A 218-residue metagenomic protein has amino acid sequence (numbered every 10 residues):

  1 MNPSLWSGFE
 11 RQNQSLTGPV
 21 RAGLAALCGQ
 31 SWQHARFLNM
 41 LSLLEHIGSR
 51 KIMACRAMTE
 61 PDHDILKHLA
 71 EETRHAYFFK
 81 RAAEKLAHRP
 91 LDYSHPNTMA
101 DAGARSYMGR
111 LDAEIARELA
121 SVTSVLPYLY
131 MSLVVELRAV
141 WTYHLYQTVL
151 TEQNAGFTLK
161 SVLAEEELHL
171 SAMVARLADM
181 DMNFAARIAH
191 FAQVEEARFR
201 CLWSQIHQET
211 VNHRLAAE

Functional and structural regions predicted by a protein language model:
M1-E218: Non-heme di-metal
